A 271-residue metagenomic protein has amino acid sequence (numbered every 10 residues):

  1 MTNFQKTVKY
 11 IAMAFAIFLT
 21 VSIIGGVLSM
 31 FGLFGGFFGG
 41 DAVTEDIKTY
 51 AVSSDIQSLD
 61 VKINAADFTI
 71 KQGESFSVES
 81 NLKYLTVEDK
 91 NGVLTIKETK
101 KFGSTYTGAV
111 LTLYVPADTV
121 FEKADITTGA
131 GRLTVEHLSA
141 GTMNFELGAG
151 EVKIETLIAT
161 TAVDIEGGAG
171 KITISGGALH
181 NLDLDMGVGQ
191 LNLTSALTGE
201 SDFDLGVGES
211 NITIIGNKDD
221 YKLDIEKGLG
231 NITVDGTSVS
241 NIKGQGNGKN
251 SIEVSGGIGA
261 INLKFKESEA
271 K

Functional and structural regions predicted by a protein language model:
M1-T7: N-terminal Lys/Arg-rich, disordered targeting/topogenic segments
Y10-S29: Hydrophobic membrane-insertion alpha-helices, especially the h-region of bacterial N-terminal signal peptides
M30-T99, S104-T127, R132-L138, T142 (+6 more regions): Short linear S-[DN]-x-LW-Φ motif typified by the pepsin-like aspartic protease active-site region
S80-N81, F145, I165, L184: A short hydrophobic/aromatic micro-motif that marks alpha-helical segments and, especially, helix-coil
I154-L157, T161-K271: Short, surface-exposed interaction patches in beta-rich subdomains that mediate adhesion/assembly near membranes
